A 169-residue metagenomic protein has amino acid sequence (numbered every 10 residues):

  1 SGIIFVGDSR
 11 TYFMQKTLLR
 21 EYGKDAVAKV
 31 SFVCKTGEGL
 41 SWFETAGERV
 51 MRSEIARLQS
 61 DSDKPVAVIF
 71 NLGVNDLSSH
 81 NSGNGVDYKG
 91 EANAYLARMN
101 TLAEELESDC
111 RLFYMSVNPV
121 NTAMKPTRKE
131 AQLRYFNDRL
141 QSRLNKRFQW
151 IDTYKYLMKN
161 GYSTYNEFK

Functional and structural regions predicted by a protein language model:
G2-G90, A94: Conserved SGNH/GDSL esterase-like catalytic core that processes O-acyl groups on lipids and polysaccharides
I4-V6, F113, Q149-I151: Hydrophobic/aromatic beta-strand patches that form the interior of the parallel beta-sheet core in alpha/beta enzyme
Y12-F13, T17, E21, R57 (+4 more regions): Structured segments of extracytoplasmic/periplasmic soluble domains in secreted or envelope-associated proteins
K29-S31, R111, R147-W150: Conserved beta-strand segments of alpha/beta enzyme cores
V33-K35, M115, I151-Y156: Conserved beta-strand termini and adjacent loop/short-helix elements that scaffold enzyme active sites in alpha/beta
N71-N75, A103-R134: Active-site segments of SGNH/GDSL-like serine hydrolases that catalyze O-acetyl group transfer/hydrolysis on lipids
Y88-N100, K129-F136: Charged helix-capping and loop-helix junction motifs
V120-K169: Catalytic His-Asp segment of secreted/periplasmic serine-dependent ester chemistry enzymes
